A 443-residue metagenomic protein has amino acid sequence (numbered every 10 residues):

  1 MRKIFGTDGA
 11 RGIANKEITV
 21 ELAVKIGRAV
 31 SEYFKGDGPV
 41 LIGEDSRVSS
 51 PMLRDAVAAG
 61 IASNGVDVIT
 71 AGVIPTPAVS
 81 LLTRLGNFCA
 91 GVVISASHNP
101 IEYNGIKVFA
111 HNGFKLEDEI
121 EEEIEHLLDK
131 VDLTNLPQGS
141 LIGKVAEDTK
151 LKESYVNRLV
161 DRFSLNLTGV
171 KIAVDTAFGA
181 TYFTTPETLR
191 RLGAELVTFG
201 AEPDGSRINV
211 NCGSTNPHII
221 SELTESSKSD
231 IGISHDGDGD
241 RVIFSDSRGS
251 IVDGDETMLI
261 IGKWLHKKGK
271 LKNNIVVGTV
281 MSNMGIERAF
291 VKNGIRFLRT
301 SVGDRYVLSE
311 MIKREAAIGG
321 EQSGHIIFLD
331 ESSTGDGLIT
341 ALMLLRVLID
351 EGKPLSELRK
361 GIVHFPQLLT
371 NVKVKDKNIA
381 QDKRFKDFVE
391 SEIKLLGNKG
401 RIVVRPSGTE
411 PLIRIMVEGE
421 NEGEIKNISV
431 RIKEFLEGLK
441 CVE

Functional and structural regions predicted by a protein language model:
M1-G65, A90, I142-K171: An N-terminal, well-structured beta->alpha segment
F5-G6, I42-E44, V68-G72, V93-I94 (+7 more regions): General beta-strand structural signal in soluble alpha/beta enzymes
I13, N104-S227: Gly/Ser/Thr-enriched, mixed-charge loops and adjacent short helices that form phosphate/oxyanion-binding elements
R28, E32, G36-Y103, E187-S245: N-terminal small/polar loop signature for handling phosphorylated ligands or for N-terminal nucleophile
L41, I231, K268-E443: Phosphate-binding and adjacent anionic-ligand microenvironments
E117, T198, S250-G269, G337-L348 (+1 more regions): Gly/Ser/Thr-rich active-site loops/lids in small-molecule metabolic enzymes that frequently grip phosphoryl groups
E122-V156, D161, S247-G319, I327-F328: Proline/glycine-rich low-complexity loops and linkers
